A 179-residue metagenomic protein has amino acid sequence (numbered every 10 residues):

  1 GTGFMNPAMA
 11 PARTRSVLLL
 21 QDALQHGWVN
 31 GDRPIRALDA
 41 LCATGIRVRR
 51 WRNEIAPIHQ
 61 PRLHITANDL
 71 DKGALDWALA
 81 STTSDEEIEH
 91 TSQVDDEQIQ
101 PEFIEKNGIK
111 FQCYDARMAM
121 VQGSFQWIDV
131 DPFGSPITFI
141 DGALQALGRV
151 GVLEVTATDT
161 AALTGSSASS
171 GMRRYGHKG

Functional and structural regions predicted by a protein language model:
G1-G179: SAM-dependent transferase fold signal centered on methyltransferase-like domains, encompassing both Class I
